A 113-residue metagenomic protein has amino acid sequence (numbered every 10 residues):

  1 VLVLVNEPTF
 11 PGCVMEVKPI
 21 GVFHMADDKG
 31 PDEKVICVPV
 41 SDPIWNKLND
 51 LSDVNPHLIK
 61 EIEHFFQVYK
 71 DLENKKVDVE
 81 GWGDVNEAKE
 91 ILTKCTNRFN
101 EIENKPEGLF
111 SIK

Functional and structural regions predicted by a protein language model:
V1-K113: Hydrophobic N-terminal alpha-helices or hydrophobic patches in metabolic proteins across all domains of life
